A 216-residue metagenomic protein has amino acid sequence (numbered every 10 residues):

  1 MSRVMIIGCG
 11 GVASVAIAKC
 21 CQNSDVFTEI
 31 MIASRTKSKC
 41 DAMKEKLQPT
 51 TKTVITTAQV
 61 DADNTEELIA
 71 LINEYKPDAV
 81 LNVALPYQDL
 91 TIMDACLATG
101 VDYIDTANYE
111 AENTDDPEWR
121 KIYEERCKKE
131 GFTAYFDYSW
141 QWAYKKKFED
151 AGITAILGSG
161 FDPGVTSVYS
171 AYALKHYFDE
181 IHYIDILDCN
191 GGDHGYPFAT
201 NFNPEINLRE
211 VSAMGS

Functional and structural regions predicted by a protein language model:
V4-G11: Conserved N-terminal Rossmann-fold NAD(P)-binding element of oxidoreductases
A13-I17: N-terminal Rossmann-fold NAD(P) dinucleotide-binding loop
E29-M31: Short beta-strand element of Class I
R35-K39: Helix N-cap at the beta1-alpha1 junction of Rossmann-like dinucleotide-binding domains, i.e., the first residues
P49-N64: Rossmann-fold cofactor-recognition segment
V60-P77, A84, Q88: Conserved Rossmann-fold cofactor-binding substructure of NAD(P)-dependent oxidoreductases
A107-I153: Rossmann-fold NAD(P)-binding glycine/threonine-rich loop
S139-S216: Rossmann-like dinucleotide-binding core of oxidoreductases
